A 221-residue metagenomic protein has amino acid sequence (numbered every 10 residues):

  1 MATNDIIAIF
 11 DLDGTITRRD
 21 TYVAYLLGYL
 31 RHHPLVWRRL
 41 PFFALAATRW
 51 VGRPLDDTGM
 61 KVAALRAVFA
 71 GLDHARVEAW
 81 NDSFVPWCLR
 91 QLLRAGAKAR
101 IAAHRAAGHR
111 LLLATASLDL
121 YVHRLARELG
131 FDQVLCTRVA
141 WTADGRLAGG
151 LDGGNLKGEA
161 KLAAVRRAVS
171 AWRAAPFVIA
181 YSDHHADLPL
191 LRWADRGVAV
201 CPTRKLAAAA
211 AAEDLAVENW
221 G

Functional and structural regions predicted by a protein language model:
M1-D5, A79, P86-G221: C-terminal cap/substrate-recognition subdomain and adjoining C-terminal extension of metal-dependent phosphatase-like
M1-D56: Active-site neighborhood of HAD-like aspartate-dependent phosphohydrolases
R19, L55, G71, E159-L162: Electropositive phosphate-/nucleotide-binding environments in soluble metabolic enzymes
Y22-V23, K61, L162: A general structural signal for well-ordered alpha-helical segments in protein cores
A47-V51, T58-H74, Q133-V139: Short, compositionally biased "basic patch" segments
M60-G96: Metal-dependent phosphoesterase signature
